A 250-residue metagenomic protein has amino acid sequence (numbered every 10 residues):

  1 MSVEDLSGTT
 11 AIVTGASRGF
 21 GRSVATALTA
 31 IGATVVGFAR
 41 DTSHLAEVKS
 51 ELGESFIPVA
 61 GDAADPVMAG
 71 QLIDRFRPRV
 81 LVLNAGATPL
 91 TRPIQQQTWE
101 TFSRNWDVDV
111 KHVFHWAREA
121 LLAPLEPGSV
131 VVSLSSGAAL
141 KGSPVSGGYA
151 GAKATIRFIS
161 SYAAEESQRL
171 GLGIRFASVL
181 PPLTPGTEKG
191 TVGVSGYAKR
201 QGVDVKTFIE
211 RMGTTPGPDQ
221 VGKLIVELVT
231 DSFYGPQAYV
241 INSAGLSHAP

Functional and structural regions predicted by a protein language model:
T14, P78-G86, D109, S133 (+1 more regions): Rossmann-fold scaffold of SDR-type NAD(P)-dependent oxidoreductases
S17-R18: Conserved glycine-rich cofactor-binding loop
I31-E47: Conserved glycine-rich Rossmann-like NAD(P)H-binding loop of the short-chain dehydrogenase/reductase
D74, V108-S129, A164-E165, R169: Amphipathic alpha-helical dimer-interface segment in Rossmann-like NAD(P)H-dependent oxidoreductases
G86-S103, V145: Conserved mid-core segment of classical short-chain dehydrogenase/reductases
Q95-F114, V132, I156: Catalytic Tyr-X3-Lys loop
V130-L170, L180-T187: Catalytic loop of short-chain dehydrogenase/reductase
S178, A198-P250: C-terminal helical subdomain
